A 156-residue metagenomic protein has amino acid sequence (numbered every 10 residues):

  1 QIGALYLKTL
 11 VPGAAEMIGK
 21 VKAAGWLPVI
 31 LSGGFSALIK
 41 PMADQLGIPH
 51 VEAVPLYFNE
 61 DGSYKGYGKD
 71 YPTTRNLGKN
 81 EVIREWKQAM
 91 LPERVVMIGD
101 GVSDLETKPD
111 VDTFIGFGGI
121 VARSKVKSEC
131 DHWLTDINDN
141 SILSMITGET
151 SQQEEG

Functional and structural regions predicted by a protein language model:
Q1-K8, K65-T74: Glycine-rich phosphate-binding "P-loop"
I2-I30, G34-S36, K40: Short, acidic loop-to-helix structural element flanking the phosphoryl-transfer center in phosphate-processing enzymes
K22-A23, L27, G34-G66: Substrate-recognition/cap helix-loop segment adjacent to the acidic, metal-dependent catalytic center of Asp-based
I30-G33, E93-L134: Acidic, Mg2+-coordinating phosphoryl-transfer loop and its flanking beta/alpha structural elements, shared across
E52, H132-N138: Short acidic-hydrophobic, aromatic-tinged amphipathic segments that line or gate anion-handling sites
N59-G66, S124-W133, L143-E149: Short, charged, surface-exposed secondary-structure boundary motifs
Y67-V82, I137-S141, Q152-G156: A polyampholytic, Gly/Pro-enriched intrinsically disordered region
T74-E106: Conserved Lys-Pro-Asp/Glu-containing loop-to-beta segment of HAD-superfamily phosphomonoesterases, centered on
